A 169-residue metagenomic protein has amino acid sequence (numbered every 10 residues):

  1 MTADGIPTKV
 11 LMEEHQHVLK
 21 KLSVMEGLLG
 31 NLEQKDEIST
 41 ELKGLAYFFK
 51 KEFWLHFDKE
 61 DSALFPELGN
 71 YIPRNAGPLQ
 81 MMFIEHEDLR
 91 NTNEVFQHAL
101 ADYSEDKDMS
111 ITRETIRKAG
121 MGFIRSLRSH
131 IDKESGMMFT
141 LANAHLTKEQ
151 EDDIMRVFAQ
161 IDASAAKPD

Functional and structural regions predicted by a protein language model:
M1-D169: Small-residue-biased structural context
